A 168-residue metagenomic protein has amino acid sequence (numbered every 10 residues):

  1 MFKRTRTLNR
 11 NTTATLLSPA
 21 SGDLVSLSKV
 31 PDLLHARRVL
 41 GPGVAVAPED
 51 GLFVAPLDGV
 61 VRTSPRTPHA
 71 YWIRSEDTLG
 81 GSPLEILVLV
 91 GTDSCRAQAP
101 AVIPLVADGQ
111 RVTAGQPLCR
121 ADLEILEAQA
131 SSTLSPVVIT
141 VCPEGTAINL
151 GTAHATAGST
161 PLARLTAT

Functional and structural regions predicted by a protein language model:
M1-T168: Contiguous, well-folded functional domains in the mature portion of proteins
